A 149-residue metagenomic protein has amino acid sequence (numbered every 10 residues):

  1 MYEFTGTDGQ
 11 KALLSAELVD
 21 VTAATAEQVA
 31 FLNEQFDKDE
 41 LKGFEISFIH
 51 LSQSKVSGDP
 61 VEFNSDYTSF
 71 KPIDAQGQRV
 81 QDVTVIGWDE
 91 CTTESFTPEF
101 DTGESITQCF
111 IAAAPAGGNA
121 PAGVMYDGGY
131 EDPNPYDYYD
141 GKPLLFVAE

Functional and structural regions predicted by a protein language model:
M1-F48, S54-E149: Conserved functional micro-motifs across diverse proteins
